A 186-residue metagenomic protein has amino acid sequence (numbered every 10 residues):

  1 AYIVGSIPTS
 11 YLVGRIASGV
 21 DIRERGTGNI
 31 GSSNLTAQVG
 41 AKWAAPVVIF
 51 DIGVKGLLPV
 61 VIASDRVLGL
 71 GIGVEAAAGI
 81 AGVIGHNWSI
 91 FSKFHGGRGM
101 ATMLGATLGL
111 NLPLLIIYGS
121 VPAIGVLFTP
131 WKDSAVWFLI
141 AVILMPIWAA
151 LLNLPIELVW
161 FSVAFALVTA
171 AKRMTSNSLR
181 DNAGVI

Functional and structural regions predicted by a protein language model:
S10-V13, V83-H95, P122-W131, A170-R180: C-terminal ends of transmembrane helices
L12-A44, G96, S178-I186: Cytosolic, membrane-interface loops and tails of multi-pass inner-membrane proteins
V20-G31, F91-L104, W131-A141: Short, non-helical or kinked segments that cap or interrupt transmembrane helices
T36-G40, A63, M100-P130, I143-L152: Interfacial segments of multi-pass membrane proteins
A37-S64: Multi-pass membrane catalytic core of lipid/isoprenoid biosynthesis enzymes
G56-A77, L108-L114, A149-W160: Helix-coil boundary and interhelical linker segments in multi-pass alpha-helical membrane proteins
L115-S120, D133-A141, N153-A166: Loop-to-transmembrane alpha-helix initiation sites
